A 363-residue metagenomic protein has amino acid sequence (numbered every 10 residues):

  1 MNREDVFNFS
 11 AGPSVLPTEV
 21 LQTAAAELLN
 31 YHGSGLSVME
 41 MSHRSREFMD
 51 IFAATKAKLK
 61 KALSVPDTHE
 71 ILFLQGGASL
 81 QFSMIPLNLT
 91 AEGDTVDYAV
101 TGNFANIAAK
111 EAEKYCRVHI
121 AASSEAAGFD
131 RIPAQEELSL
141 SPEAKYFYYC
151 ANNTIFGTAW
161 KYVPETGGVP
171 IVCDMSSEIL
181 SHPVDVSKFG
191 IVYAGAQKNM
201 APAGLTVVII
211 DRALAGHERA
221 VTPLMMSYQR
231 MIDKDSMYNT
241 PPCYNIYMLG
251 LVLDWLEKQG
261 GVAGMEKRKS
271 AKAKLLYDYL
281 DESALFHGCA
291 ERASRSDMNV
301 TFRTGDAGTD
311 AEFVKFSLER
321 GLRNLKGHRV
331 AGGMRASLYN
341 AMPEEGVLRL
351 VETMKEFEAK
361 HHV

Functional and structural regions predicted by a protein language model:
M1, V6, E319, G332-V363: PLP-dependent enzyme catalytic core of the Aspartate aminotransferase-like
D5-K56: A glycine-/small-polar-enriched, mobile loop at the entrance of the PLP active site in fold-type I
S34-Q81, N88, N103, E111: Conserved N-terminal alpha-helix of the aminotransferase class I/II PLP-enzyme fold
S79-K145: PLP-dependent aminotransferase-like
A112, S124-I179: Active-site phosphate-binding strand-loop segment of PLP-dependent enzymes
V172, V186-Q197: Conserved active-site segment immediately N-terminal to the catalytic lysine that forms the internal aldimine
A196-Y277, E291, H361-V363: Active-site C-terminal subdomain of aminotransferase-like
F286-F316: Conserved PLP-binding catalytic core of the aspartate aminotransferase-like
